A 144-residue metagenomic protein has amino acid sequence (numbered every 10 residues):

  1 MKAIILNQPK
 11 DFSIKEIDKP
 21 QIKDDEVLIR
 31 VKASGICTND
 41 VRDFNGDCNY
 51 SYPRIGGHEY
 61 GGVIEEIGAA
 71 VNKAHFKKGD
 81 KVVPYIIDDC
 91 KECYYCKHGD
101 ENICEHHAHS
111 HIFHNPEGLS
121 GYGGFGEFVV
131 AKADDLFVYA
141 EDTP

Functional and structural regions predicted by a protein language model:
M1-K2: Extreme N-terminal starter segment of soluble prokaryotic enzymes
I5-Q21, I36-E66, V83-I87, C104-S120: N-terminal glycine-rich cofactor-binding segment
P20-S34, D47-K97, D135, A140-D142: Glycine-rich beta-strand-centered segment in the early N-terminal region that forms part of a ligand/cofactor-binding
C90-P144: NAD(P)H dinucleotide-binding glycine-rich loop of Rossmann-like/cofactor-binding domains, especially the beta1-alpha1
